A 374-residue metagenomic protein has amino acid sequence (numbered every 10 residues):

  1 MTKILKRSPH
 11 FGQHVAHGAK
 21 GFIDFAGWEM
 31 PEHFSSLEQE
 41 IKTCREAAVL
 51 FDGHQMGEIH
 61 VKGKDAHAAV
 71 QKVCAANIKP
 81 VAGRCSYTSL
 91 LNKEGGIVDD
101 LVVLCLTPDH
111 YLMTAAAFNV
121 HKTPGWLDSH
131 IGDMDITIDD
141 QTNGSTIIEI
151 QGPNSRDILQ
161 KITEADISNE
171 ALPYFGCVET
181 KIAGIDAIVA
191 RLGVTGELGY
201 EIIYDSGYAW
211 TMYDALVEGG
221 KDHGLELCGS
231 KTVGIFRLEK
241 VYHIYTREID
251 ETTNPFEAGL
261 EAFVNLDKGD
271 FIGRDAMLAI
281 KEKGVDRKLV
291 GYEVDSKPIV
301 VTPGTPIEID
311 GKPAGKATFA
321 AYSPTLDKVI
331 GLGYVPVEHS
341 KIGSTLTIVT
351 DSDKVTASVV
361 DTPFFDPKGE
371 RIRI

Functional and structural regions predicted by a protein language model:
M1-F25, E29-E32, L106-I374: Conserved, structured C-terminal
M1-L91, G96-V98: Acidic, proline/glycine-enriched N-terminal capping motif
L37-E46, L90-D100, G132-M134, K181-V189 (+1 more regions): Short amphipathic beta-strand starts and helix->beta connectors
G53-D65, L104-L112, L238: N-terminal glycine-rich flavin-associated loop
